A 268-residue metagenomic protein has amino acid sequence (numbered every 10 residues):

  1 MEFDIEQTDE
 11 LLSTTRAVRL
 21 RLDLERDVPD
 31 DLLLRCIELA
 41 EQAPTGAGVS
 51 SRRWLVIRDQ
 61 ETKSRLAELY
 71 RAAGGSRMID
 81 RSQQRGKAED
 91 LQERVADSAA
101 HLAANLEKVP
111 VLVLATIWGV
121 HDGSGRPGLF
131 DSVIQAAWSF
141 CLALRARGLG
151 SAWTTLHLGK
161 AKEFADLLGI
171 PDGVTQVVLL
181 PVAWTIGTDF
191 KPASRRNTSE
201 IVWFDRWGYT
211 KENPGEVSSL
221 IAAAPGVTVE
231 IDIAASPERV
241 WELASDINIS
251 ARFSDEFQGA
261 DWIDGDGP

Functional and structural regions predicted by a protein language model:
M1-L106, E216-S218: N-terminal amphipathic, basic helical "cap/leader" segment at the start of enzyme domains
E2-Q7, T14-L20, V177-S219: C-terminal helix-cap and adjacent tail motif
E38-E41, V113-L167: Small-aliphatic-rich amphipathic alpha-helix that forms the alpha element of a beta-alpha
G46-V49, A104-E107, L168-D172, S194-R195: Solvent-exposed alpha-helices and their adjacent loops that cap or buttress functional pockets in soluble metabolic
S51-R52, V109-L112, Q176-V177: Short, surface-exposed beta-edge/turn micro-motifs
G75-G86, L168-A193: A glycine-rich helix N-cap at a beta->alpha junction
S219-G265: Hydrophobic ligand-binding cavity/cleft-lining segments
